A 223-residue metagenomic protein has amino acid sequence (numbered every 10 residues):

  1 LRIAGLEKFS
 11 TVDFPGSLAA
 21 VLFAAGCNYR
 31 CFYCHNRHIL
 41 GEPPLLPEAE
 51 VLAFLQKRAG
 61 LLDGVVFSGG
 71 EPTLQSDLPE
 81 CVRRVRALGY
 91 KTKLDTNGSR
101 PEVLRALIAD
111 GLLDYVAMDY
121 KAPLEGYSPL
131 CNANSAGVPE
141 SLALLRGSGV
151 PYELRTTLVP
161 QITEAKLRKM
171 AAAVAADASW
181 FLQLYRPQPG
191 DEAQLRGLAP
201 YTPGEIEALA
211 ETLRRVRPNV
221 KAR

Functional and structural regions predicted by a protein language model:
L1-L18: Short, charged low-complexity linear segments at domain edges
R2, G41-L52: Non-heme iron-sulfur electron-transfer modules
L6, Q183-Y185, A222-R223: Conserved beta-strand termini and adjacent loop/short-helix elements that scaffold enzyme active sites in alpha/beta
F14-L46: Canonical Radical SAM [4Fe-4S] cluster-binding loop centered on the CxxxCxxC motif and its immediate flanking residues
F23, S68, F181: Conserved Rossmann-like nucleotide-binding pocket used by diverse enzymes that bind dinucleotide cofactors
R37-P43, G64-E71: Glycine-rich phosphate-binding "P-loop"
L52-G64, T73-L209: Conserved AdoMet/S-adenosylmethionine-binding subsite of the radical SAM
P203-R223: Charged phosphate-binding loop/patch that engages nucleotide di/tri-phosphates or the phosphate backbone of nucleic
